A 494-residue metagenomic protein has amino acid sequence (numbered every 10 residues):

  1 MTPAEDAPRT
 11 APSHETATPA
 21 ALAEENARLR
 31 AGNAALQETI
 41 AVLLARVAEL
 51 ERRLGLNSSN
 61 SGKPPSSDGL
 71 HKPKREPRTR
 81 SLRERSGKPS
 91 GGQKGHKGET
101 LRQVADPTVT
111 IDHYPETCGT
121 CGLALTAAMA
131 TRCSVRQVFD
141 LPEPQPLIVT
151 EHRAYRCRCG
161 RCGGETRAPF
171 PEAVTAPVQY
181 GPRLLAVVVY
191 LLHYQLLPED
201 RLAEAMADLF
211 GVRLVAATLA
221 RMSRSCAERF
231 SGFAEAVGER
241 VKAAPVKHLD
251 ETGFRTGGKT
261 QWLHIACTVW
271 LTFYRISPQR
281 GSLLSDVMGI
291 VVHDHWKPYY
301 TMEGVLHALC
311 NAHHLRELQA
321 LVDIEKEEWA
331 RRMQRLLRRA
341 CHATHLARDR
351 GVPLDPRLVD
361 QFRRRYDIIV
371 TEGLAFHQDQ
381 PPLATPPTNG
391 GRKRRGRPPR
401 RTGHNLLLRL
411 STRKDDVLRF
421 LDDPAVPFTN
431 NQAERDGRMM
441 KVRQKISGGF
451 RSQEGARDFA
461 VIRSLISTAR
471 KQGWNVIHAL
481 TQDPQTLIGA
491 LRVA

Functional and structural regions predicted by a protein language model:
M1-V178, L249, R255, H293: Short, flexible loop/hinge motifs at secondary-structure junctions
T2-S13, A20, A41-V42, G98 (+2 more regions): Catalytic center-proximal scaffold of phosphoryl-transfer enzymes
